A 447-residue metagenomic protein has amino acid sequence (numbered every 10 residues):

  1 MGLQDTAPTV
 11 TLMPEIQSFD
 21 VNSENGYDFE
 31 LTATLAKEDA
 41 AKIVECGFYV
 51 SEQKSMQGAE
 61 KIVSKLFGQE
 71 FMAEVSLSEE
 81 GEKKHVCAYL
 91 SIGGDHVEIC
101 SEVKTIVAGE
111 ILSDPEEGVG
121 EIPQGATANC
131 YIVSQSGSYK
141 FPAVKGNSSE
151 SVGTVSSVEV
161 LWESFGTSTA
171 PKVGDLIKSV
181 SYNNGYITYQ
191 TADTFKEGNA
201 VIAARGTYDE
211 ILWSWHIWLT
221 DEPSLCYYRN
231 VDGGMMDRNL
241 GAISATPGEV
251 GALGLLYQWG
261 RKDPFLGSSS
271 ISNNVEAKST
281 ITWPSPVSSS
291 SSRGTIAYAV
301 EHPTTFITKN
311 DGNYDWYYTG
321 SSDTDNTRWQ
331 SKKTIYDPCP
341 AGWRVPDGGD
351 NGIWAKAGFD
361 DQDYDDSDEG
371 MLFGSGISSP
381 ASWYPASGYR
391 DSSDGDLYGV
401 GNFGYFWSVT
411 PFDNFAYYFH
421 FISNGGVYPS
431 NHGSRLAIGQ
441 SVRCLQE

Functional and structural regions predicted by a protein language model:
M1-G118, T127-G146, E150-S157, S164-N183 (+4 more regions): Short, surface-exposed linear motifs at loops/turns and structural transition points
G2-T6, H216-W218, Y384, F419-I422: Short amphipathic beta-strand/extended segments with alternating polar/hydrophobic composition
P8, P14, M56, E60 (+6 more regions): Proline-rich low-complexity regions
I43, E98-V103, E210-S214, N230 (+2 more regions): Short edge beta-strand segments in beta-sheet-rich domains
K104-A108, T220-P223, G388-R390, N424-G426: A short, sequence-level motif marking secondary-structure junctions
I111-K333, L436, L445-E447: Short, compositionally biased
A242, I307-E447: C-terminal, surface-exposed recognition/capping segments
